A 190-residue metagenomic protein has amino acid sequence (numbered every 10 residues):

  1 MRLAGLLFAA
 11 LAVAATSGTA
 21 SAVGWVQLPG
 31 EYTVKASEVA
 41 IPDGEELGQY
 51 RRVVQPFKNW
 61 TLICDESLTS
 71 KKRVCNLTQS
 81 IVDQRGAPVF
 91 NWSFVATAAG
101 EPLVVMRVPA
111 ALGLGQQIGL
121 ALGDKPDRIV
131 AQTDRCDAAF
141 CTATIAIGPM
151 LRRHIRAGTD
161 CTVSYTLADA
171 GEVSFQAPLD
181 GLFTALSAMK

Functional and structural regions predicted by a protein language model:
M1-F8: Bacterial N-terminal signal peptides that target proteins for export
A15-T19: N-terminal signal peptide c-region/cleavage motif recognized by signal peptidases
S21-K190: A generic "folded-domain core" signal
